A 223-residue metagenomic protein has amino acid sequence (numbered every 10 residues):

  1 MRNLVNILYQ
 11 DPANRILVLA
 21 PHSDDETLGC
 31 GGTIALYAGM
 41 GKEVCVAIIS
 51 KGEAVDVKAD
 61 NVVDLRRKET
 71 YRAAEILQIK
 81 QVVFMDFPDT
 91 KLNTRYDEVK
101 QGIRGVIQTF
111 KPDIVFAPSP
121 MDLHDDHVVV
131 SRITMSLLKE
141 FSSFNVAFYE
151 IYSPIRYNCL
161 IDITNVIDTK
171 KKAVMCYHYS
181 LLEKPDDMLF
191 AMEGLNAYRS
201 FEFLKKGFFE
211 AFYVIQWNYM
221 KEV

Functional and structural regions predicted by a protein language model:
M1-F110, M135-E140, K172, D187 (+3 more regions): Active-site rim/loop-helix segments in enzyme catalytic domains that contact anionic ligands
M1-L8, I76-I79, S143-V223: The feature marks non-catalytic terminal segments
E26, E53-V55, T90, M121-H127 (+2 more regions): Active-site environment of divalent metal-dependent phosphoester hydrolases
L28, D64, V128, L182-D186 (+1 more regions): Non-catalytic, surface-exposed connector residues within folded enzymatic/regulatory domains
I79, I103-M121, H127-S131: Proline-aspartate-enriched helix->loop->beta-strand connector
V83-D86, V115-P118, Y149-I151: Short beta-strands and strand-loop turn motifs
Y96, H127-V129, N158-C159: A short secondary-structure junction signal
V128-F144: A mobile, often basic/glycine-rich helix-loop segment that functions as the active-site lid/recognition loop
